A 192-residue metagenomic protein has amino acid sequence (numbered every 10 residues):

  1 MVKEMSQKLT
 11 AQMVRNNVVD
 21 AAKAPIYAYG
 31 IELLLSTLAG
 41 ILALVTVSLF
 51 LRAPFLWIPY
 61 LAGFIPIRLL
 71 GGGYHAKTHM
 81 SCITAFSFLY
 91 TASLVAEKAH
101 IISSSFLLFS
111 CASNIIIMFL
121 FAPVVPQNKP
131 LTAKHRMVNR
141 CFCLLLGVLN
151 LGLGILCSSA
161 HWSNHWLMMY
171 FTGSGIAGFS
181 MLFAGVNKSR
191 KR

Functional and structural regions predicted by a protein language model:
Q7-L56, P66: Hydrophobic transmembrane alpha-helices
V47-Y60, F106-N114: Structural signature of hydrophobic alpha-helical transmembrane segments
F64-H75, F121-L131, L182-G185: C-terminal ends of transmembrane helices
L69-A85, T91-A92, A96: Interfacial aromatic-anchored transmembrane helix boundaries in multi-pass membrane proteins
K77-F88, F106-A112, A133-C141: Cytoplasmic-side transmembrane-helix entry/capping segments in multi-pass membrane proteins
S93-S105, G147-S163: Hydrophobic alpha-helical transmembrane segments in multi-pass integral membrane proteins
V125-V148: Membrane-helix boundary/juxtamembrane motif in polytopic membrane proteins
L167-M181: Small-residue-rich transmembrane alpha-helices that serve as helix-helix interface/gating elements in multipass
